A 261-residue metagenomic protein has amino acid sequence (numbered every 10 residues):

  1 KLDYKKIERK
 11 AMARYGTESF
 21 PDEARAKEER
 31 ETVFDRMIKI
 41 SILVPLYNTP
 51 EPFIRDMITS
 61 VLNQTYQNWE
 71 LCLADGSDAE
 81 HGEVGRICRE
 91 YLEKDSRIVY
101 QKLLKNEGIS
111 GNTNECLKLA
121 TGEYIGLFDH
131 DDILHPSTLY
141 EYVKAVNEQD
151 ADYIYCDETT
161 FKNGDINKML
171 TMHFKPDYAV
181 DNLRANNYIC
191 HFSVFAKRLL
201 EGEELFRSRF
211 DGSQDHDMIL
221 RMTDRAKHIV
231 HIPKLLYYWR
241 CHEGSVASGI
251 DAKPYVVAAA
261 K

Functional and structural regions predicted by a protein language model:
L2-S60: N-proximal low-complexity "stem/linker" segments adjacent to membrane-targeting elements
L62-K105: Acidic donor-binding segment of Leloir-type glycosyltransferases
G76-D78, E107, D132-I133, E158: Acidic metal-phosphate-binding loop of nucleotide-sugar-dependent transferases
L103, F128-H130: Catalytic metal- and UDP-sugar-binding loop of GT-A-like glycosyltransferases, i.e., residues flanking the conserved
L103-A120: Glycine-rich, basic loop-to-helix element that forms the pyrophosphate-binding segment of sugar-nucleotide handling
I125: Short aromatic/hydrophobic "clamp" motif used to bind/position activated sugar donors
I133, S137-M169: Conserved donor NDP-sugar-binding/catalytic core segment of glycosyltransferases
A179-A259: Conserved nucleotide-sugar donor-binding catalytic segment
